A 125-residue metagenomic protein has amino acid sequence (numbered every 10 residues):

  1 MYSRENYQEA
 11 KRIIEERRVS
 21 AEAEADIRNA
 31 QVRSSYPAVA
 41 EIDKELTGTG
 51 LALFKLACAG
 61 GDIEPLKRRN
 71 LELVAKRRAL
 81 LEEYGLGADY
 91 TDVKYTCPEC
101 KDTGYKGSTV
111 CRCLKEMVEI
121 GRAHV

Functional and structural regions predicted by a protein language model:
M1-K11, R17-K44: Short, charge/polar-rich alpha-helical segments
S35-L56, L73-K76, L80: Non-transmembrane amphipathic alpha-helical segments
D62-E72: Short, charged, amphipathic alpha-helical segments
N70-Y90: Amphipathic alpha-helical coiled-coil segments
Y84-K94, D102-Y105: Short, flexible, mixed-charge glycine/proline-rich loop motifs that serve as phosphate/nucleic-acid-contacting
T96-E99, V110: The −1 position to Zn-ligating cysteines in a subset of zinc-ribbon hairpins
K101-G104, R112-M117: Cys/His-coordinated zinc-binding microdomains
A123-V125: Conserved small/polar residues in nucleotide/adenosyl-binding loops
